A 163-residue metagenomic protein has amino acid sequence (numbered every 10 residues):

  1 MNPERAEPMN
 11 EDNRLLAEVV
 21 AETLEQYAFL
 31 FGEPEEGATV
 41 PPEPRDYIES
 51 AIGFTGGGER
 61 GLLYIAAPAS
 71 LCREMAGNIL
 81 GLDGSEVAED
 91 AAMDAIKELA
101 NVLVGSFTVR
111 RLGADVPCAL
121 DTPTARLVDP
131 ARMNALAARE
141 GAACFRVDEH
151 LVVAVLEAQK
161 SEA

Functional and structural regions predicted by a protein language model:
M1-A163: N-terminal auxiliary interaction/assembly segments of multi-subunit proteins
